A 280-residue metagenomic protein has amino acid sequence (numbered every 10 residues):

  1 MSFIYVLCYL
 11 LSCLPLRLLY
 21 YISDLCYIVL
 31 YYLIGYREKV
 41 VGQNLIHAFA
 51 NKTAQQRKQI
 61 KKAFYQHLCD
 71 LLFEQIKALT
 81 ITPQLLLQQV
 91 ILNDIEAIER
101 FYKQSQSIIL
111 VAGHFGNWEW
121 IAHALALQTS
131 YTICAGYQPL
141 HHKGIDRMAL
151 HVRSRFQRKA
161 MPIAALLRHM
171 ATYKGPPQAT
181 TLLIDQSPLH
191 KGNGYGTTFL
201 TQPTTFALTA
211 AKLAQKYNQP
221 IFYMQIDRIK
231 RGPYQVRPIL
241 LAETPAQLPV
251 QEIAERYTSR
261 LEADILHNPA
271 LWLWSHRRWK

Functional and structural regions predicted by a protein language model:
M1-A112, D146, Q157: Membrane-anchoring hydrophobic helices of lipid-metabolizing enzymes
S2, R37, V90, P162 (+2 more regions): Soluble or luminal CAZymes and related metallo-dependent hydrolases
L7, G42, A122, A149 (+2 more regions): Generic structural marker for isolated residues within well-ordered, non-membrane alpha-helices of soluble domains
K52, Q59-K62, R100-Y102, L127-Q128 (+1 more regions): Non-catalytic C-terminal accessory region of glycerolipid acyltransferases and related lyso-lipid remodeling enzymes
R57, H141, I145, I253: Hydrophobic (often cysteine-bearing) scaffold residues that line and stabilize catalytic clefts of nucleotide/cofactor
Q88-I91, F115, H142, A160-I163 (+2 more regions): A conditional alpha-helix N-cap/helix-loop micro-motif detector
Q106-A164, L189-T197: Catalytic core of membrane glycerolipid acyltransferases/transacylases, capturing the structured, soluble-facing
